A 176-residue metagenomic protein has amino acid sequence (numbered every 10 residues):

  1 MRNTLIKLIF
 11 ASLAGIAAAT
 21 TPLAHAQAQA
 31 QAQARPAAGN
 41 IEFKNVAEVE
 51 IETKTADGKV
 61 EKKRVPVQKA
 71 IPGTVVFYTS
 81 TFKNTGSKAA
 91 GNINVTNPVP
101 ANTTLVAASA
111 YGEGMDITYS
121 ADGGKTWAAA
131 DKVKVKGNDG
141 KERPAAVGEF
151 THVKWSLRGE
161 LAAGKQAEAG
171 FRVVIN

Functional and structural regions predicted by a protein language model:
R2-F10, A19-N176: Exported/extracytosolic protein signature
G15-I16: Pro/Ser/Thr/Gly-rich intrinsically disordered low-complexity regions
